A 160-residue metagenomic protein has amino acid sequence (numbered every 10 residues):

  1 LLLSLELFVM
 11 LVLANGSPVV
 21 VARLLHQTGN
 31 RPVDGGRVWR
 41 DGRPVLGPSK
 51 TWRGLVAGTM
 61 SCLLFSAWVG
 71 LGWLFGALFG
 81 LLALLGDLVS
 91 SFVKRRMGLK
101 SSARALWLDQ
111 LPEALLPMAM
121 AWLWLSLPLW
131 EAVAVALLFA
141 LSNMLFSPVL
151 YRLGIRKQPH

Functional and structural regions predicted by a protein language model:
L1-L78, L84-M120, L129-H160: Interhelical loop and helix-boundary elements at the membrane-water interface of polytopic inner-membrane proteins
